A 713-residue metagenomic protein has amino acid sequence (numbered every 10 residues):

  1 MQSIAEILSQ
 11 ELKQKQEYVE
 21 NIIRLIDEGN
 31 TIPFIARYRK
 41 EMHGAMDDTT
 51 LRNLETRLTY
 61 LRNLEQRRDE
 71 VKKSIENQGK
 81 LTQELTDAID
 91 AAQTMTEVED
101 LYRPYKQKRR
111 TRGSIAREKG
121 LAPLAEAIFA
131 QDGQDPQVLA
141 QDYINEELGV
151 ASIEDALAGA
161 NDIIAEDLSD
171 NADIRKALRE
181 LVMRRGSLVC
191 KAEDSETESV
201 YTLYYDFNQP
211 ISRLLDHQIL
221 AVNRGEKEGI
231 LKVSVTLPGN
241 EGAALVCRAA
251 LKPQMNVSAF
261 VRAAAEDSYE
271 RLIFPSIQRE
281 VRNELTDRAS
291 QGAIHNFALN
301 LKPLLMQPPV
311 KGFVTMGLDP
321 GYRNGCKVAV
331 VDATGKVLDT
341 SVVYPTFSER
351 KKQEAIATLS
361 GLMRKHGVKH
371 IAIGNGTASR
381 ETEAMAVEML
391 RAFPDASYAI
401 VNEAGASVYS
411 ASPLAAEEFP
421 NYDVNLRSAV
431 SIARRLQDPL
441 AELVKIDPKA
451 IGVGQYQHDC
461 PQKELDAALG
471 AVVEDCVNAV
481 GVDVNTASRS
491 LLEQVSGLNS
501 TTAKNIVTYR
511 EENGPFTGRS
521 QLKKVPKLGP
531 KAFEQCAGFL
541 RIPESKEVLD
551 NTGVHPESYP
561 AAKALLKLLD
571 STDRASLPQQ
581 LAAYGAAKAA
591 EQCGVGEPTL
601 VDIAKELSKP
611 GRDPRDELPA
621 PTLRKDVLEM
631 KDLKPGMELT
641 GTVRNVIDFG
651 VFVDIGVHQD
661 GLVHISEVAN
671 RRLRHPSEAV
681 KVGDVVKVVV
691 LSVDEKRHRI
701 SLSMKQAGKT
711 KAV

Functional and structural regions predicted by a protein language model:
M1-E20, D27: Generic start-of-chain signal for non-secretory N-termini
I4, T56, R62-K80, D87-D90 (+7 more regions): Long, highly charged, low-complexity intrinsically disordered interaction regions that mediate electrostatic DNA/RNA
K15-Q16, E28-G29, M95-T96, R109 (+19 more regions): Short flexible coil/turn linkers enriched for glycine and charged/polar residues that connect secondary-structure
Y38-K40, F129, P238, P320 (+11 more regions): Short, ordered loop/turn segments at secondary-structure junctions
T50-N53, Y60, L64-G317, G321-Y422 (+1 more regions): Duplex nucleic acid-engaging cores and interfaces of nucleic-acid transaction enzymes
S74, E99-L101, G225-P238, R248-I273 (+2 more regions): Structured, non-catalytic alpha/beta "coupling" segments that mediate domain-domain communication and provide generic
E180-S187, L318-Y322, G376-E381, V401-V408 (+5 more regions): A glycine-rich phosphate-binding loop feature that marks nucleotide/adenosyl-phosphate handling sites
L540-V713: Single-stranded RNA-binding regions, centering on S1/OB-family and related RNA-binding modules
